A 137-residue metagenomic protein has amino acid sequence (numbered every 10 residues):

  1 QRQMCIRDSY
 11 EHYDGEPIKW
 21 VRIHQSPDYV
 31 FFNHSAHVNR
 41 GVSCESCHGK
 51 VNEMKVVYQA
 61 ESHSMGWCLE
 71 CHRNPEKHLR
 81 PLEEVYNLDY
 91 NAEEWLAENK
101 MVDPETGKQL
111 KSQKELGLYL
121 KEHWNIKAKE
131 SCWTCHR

Functional and structural regions predicted by a protein language model:
Q1, P27-G49, K55-R73, L82-R137: Flexible gly/pro/ser-rich segments immediately N-terminal to CXXCH heme-c attachment motifs in exported/periplasmic
R2-I6: Short, small-residue-biased leader/transition segments that mark boundaries at the very start of proteins
R7, E11-Y13: Short, surface-exposed beta-strand/loop segments
Y13-F31: Alpha-helix-centered segments that form part of catalytic cores
